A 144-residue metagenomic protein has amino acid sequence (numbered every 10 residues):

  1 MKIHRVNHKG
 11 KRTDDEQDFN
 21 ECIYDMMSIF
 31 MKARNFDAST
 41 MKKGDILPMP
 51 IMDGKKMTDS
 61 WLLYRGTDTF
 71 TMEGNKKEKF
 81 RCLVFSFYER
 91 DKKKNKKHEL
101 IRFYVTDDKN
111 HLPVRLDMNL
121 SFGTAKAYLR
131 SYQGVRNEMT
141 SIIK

Functional and structural regions predicted by a protein language model:
M1-D45: Contiguous hydrophobic, core-forming segments of folded domains
M41-K144: Acidic, serine/threonine-rich low-complexity disordered tracts
